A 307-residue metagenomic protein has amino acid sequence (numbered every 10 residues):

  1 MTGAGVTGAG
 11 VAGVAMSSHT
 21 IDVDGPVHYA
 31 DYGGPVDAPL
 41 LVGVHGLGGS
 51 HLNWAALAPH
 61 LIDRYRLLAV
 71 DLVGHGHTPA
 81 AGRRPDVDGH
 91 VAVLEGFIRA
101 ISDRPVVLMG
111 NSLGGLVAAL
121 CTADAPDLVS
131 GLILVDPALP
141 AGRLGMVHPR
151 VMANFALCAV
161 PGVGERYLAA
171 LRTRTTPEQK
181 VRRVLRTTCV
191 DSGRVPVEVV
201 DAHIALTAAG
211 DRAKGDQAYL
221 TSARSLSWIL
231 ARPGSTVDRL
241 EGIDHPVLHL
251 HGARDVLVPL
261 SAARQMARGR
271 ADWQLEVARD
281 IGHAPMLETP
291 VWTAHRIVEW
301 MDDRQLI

Functional and structural regions predicted by a protein language model:
D31-P79: Conserved HGGG/HGGXW glycine-rich cap/lid loop of the alpha/beta-hydrolase fold
G89-V106: Conserved acidic catalytic loop of the alpha/beta-hydrolase fold
G115-P126, L132: Short glycine-enriched nucleophile-adjacent loop and the immediately C-terminal alpha-helix near the catalytic center
L132-A170: Flexible "cap/lid" loop of the alpha/beta hydrolase fold
A170-E241: Conserved alpha/beta-hydrolase catalytic His-Asp/Glu region
L230, R254-V258: Acidic catalytic loop of the alpha/beta-hydrolase fold
I243, H249-H251: Short beta-strand/loop motif that positions the catalytic acidic residue of the alpha/beta-hydrolase fold
D272-I307: Catalytic active-site module of serine/aspartate enzymes centered on a nucleophile-bearing elbow/loop
